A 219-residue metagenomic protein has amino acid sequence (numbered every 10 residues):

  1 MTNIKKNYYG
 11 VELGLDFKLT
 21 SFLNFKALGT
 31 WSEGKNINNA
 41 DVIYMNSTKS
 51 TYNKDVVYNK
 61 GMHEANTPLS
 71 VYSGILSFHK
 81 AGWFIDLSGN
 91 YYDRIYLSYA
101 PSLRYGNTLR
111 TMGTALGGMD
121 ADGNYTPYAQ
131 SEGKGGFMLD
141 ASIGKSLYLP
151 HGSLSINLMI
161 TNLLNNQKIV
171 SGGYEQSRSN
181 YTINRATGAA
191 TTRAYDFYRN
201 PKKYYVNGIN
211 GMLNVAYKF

Functional and structural regions predicted by a protein language model:
M1, I37-G61, Y99-P127, Y174-R199: Solvent-exposed loop segments that connect transmembrane elements
M1-K5, M62-H63, Y128-K134, K202: Outer-membrane beta-barrel proteins
M1-P101, A216: Gram-negative outer-membrane beta-barrel transporters
N7, P68, G135-F137, G152 (+1 more regions): Residue-level preference for beta-strand/loop junctions
N36, A65-Y148, G172-G173: C-terminal beta-barrel architecture of Gram-negative outer-membrane proteins
N90-R110, K145-F219: C-terminal beta-signal and adjacent terminal beta-strands/loops of Gram-negative outer-membrane beta-barrel proteins
